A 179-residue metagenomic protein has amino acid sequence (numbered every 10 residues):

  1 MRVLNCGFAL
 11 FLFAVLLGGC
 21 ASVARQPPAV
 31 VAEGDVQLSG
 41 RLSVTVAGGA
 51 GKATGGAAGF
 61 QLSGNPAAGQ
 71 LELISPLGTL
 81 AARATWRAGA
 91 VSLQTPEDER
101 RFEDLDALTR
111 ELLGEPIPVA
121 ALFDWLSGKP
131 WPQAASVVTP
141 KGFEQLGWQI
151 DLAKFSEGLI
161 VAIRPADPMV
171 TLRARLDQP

Functional and structural regions predicted by a protein language model:
M1-L10: Bacterial N-terminal signal peptides that target proteins for export
A14-D35: Bacterial Sec signal peptide processing site at the extreme N-terminus
A21-V23, R41, T45, F102-L105 (+1 more regions): Mature, soluble, non-transmembrane domains
V36-L77: Post-signal-peptide N-terminal segment of Sec-exported extracytoplasmic proteins
A53-A58, A81-R83, P168-L172: Amphipathic hydrophobic-ligand
A68-P118: An acidic-aromatic
